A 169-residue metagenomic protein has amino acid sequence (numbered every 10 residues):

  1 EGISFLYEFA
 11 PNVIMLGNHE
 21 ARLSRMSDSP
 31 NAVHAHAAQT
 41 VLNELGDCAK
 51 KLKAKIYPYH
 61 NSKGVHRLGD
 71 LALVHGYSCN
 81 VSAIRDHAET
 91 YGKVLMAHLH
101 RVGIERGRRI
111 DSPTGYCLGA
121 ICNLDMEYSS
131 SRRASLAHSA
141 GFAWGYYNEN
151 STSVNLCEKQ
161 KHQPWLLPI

Functional and structural regions predicted by a protein language model:
E1-A49: Core catalytic region of metal-dependent phosphoesterases/phosphodiesterases, especially metallo-beta-lactamase-like
E1-L6, K55-N61, L167: Extended, compositionally biased low-complexity polar/Lys-Gly-rich tracts and adjacent boundary/linker regions are
Y7, P11, D47-A54, S130-A134 (+1 more regions): A broadly tuned "polar low-complexity/structure-edge" signature
N12, N155-I169: Polar, enzyme-active/binding microenvironments
M15-G17, Y59-N61, G76, L118 (+1 more regions): Conserved beta-strand termini and adjacent loop/short-helix elements that scaffold enzyme active sites in alpha/beta
A35-D70: Metallo-beta-lactamase
L68-N155, L166: Conserved beta-sheet core of the metallophosphoesterase superfamily
